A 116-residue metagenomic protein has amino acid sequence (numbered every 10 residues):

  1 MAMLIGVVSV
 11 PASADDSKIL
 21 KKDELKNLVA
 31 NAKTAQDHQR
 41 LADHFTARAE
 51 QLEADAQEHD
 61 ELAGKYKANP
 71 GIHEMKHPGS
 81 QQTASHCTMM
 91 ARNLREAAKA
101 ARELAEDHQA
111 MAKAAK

Functional and structural regions predicted by a protein language model:
M1-V7: Bacterial N-terminal signal peptides
V10-A14: Sec/Tat signal peptide C-region and signal peptidase I cleavage site
S17-Q39, H73-H77: Short, charge-rich amphipathic alpha-helices with coiled-coil/heptad character
K21-E24, L41, R48, M90: Stable alpha-helical elements in mature extracytoplasmic
A30-Q57: Short, charge/polar-rich alpha-helical segments
L52-L104: Mid-chain, structured segments of secreted extracytoplasmic proteins
A105-A115: Short, low-complexity, Pro/Ser/Thr/Gly-rich segments in the mature regions of secreted, periplasmic
